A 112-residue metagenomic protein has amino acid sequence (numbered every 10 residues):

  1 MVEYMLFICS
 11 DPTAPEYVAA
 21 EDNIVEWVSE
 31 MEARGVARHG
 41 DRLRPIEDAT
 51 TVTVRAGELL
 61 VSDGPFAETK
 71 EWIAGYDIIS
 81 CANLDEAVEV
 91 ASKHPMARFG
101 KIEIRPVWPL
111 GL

Functional and structural regions predicted by a protein language model:
M1-L112: Conserved, structured core segments of small domains
